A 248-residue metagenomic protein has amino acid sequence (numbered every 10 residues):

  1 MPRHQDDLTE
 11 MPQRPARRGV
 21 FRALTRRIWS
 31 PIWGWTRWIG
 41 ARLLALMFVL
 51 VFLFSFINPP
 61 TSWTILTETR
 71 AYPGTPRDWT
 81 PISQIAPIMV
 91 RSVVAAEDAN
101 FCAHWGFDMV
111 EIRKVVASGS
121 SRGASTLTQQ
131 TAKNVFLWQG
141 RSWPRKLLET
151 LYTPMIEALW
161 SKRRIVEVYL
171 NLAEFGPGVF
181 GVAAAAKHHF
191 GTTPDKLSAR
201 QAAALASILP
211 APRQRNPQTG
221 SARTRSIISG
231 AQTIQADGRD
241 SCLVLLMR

Functional and structural regions predicted by a protein language model:
P2-R248: Juxtamembrane regions of bacterial inner-membrane/periplasmic proteins, predominantly the peptidoglycan biogenesis
